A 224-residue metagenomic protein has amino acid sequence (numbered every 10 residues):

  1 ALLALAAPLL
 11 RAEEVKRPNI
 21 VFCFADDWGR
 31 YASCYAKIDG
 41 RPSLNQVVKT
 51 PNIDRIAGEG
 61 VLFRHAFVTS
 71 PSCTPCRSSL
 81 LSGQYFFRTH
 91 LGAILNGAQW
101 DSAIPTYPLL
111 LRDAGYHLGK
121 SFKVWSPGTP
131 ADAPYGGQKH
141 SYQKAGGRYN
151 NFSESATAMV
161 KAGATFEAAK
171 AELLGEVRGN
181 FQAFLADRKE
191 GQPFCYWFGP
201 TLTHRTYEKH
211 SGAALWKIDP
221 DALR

Functional and structural regions predicted by a protein language model:
A1-A4, L10-R224: Formylglycine-dependent sulfatase
